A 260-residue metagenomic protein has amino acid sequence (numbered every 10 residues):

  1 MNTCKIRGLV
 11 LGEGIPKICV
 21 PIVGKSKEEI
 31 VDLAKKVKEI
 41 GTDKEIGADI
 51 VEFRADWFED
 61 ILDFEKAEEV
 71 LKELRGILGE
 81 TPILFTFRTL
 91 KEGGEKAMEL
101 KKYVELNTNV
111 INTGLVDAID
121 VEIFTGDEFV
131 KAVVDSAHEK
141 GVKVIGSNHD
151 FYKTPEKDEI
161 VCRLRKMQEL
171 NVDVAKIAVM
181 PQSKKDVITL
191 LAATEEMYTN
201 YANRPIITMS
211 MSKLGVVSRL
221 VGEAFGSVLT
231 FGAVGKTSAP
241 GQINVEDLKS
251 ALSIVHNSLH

Functional and structural regions predicted by a protein language model:
N2-C4, G8-E139, H149-K153: Active-site beta->alpha loop and helix N-cap motifs at the rims of alpha/beta catalytic domains
A118, I123-H260: Catalytic alpha/beta core domains of metabolic enzymes, predominantly
